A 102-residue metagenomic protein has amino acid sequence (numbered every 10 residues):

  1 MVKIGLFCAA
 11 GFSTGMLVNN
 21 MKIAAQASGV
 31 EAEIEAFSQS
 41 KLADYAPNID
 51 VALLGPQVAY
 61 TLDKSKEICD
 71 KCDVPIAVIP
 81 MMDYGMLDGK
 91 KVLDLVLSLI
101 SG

Functional and structural regions predicted by a protein language model:
V2-Q39: Conserved active-site segments centered on acidic
N19, I23-Q26, E67, D94 (+1 more regions): Short, well-ordered alpha-helices that flank and scaffold nucleotide-derived cofactor binding pockets
L42-D44, M86: Generic structural signal for helix capping and beta-alpha/helix-loop junctions
A46-A52: Short acidic/histidine-rich motifs immediately flanking catalytic phosphotransfer sites in two-component signaling
Q57-A59: Short glycine-rich anion-binding loops that position phosphate/pyrophosphate groups of nucleotides and phosphorylated
T61-M81: A short, gly/pro- and small-residue-rich
P75-G102: Ser/Thr/Gly-rich flexible loops in soluble cytosolic domains mediating phosphotransfer, phosphorylation
